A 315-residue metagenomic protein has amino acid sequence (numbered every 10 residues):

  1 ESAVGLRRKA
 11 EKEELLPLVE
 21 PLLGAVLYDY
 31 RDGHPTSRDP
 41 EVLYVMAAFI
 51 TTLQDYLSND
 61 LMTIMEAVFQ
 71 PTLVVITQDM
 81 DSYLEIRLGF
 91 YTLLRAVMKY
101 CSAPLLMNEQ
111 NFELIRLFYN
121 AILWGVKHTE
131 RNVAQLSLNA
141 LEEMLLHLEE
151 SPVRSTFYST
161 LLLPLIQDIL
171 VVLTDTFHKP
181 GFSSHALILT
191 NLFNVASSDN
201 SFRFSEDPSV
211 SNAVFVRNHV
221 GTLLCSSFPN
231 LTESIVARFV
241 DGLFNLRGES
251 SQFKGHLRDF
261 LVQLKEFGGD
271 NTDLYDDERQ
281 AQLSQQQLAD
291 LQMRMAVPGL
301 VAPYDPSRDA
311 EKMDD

Functional and structural regions predicted by a protein language model:
E1-D315: Karyopherin-beta/Importin-beta family HEAT-repeat alpha-solenoid scaffold
